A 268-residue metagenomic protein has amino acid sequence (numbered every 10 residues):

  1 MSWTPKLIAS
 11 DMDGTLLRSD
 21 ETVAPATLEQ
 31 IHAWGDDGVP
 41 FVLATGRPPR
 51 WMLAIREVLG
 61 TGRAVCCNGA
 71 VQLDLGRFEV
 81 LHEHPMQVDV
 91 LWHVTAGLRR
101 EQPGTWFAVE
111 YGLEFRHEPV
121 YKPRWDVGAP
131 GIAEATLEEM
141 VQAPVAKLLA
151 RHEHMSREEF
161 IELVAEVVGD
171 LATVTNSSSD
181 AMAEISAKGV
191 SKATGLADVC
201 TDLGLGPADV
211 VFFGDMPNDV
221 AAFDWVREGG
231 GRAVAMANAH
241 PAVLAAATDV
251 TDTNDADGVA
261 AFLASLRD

Functional and structural regions predicted by a protein language model:
W3-L7, V23-A24, S186-G189, A193-D268: Mg2+-dependent phosphoryl-transfer enzymes with acidic/Ser/Thr/Gly-rich catalytic loops
M12, G69, G214-M216: Active-site metal-binding loops of divalent metal-dependent hydrolases
G14, W34, T45, N68 (+4 more regions): Residue-level signal for inorganic ion chemistry
T22-R124: Active-site phosphate-binding/coordination module
T27, M52-R56, F160, V164 (+3 more regions): Hydrophobic packing residues within well-ordered alpha-helices of enzyme cores
D36-V42, G60-G62, K147, A208-V210 (+2 more regions): Short active-site oxyanion
L59-G60, N68, G76, V168-D170 (+2 more regions): Short, structured coil segments at secondary-structure junctions
E101-F213, P217-W225: Conserved acidic, metal-coordinating active-site core of Asp-based, Mg2+-dependent phosphoryl-transfer enzymes
